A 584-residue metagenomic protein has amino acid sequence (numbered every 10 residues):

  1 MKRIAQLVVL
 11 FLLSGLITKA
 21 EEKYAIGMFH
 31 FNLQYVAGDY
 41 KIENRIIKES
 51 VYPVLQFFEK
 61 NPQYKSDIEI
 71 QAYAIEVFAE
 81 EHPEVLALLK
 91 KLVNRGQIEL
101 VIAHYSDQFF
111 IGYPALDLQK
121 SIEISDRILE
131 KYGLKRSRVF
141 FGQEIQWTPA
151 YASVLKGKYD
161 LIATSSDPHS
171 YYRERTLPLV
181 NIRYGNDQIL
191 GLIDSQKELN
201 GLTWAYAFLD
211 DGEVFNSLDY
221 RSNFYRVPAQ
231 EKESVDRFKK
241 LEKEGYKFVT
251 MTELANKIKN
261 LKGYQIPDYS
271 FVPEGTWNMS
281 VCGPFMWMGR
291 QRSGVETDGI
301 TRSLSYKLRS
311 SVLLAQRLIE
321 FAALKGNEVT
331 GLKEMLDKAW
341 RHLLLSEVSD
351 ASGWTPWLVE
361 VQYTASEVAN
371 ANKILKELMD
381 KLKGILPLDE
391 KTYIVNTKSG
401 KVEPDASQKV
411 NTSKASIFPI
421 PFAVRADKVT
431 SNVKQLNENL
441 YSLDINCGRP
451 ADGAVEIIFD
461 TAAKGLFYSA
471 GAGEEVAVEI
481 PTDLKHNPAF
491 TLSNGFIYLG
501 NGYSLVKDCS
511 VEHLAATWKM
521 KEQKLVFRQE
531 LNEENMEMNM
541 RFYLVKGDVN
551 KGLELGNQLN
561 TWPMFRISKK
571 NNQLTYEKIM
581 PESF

Functional and structural regions predicted by a protein language model:
K2-L10: Sec-dependent signal peptide recognition, specifically the positively charged N-region followed immediately by
L10-T18: Hydrophobic h-region of N-terminal signal peptides that target proteins for export in Gram-negative bacteria
E21-R138, Q146-L190, E198-L202, K243: Catalytic alpha-helical scaffold of carbohydrate-active enzymes acting on polysaccharides/glycoconjugates
E22-Y52, E59, T176-Y393, E475-F584: Active-site and substrate-binding clefts of carbohydrate-active enzymes
D380, P387-A406, Y441, A451-D452 (+1 more regions): Carbohydrate-binding surface patches
V402-D405, S416-I420, D452-A462, V478: Surface-exposed beta-strand/loop patches in extracellular or lumenal glycoproteins
N411-P450, N501, V506-Q529, P581-E582: Extended, loop-rich substrate-binding clefts of extracytoplasmic carbohydrate-active enzymes
R425-G471, Q529-K551: Acidic, contiguous internal or C-terminal segments within carbohydrate-active enzymes that form a structured patch used
